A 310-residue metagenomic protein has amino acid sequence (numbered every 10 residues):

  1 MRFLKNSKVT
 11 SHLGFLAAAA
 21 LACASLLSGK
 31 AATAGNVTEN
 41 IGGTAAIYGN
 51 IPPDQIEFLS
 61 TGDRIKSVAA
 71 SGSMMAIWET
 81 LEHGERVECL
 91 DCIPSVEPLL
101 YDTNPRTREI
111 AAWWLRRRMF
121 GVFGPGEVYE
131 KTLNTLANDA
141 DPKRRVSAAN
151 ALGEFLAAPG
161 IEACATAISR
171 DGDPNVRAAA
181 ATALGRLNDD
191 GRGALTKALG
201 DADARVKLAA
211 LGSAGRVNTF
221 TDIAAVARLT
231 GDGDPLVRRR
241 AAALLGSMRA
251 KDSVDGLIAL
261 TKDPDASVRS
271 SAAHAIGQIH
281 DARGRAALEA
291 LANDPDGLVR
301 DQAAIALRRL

Functional and structural regions predicted by a protein language model:
F3-A17: Bacterial N-terminal signal peptides that target proteins for export
L16-S25: Bacterial N-terminal signal peptides
A32-P94, P105-R106, E127: N-terminal leader/linker segments that initiate helical-solenoid repeat arrays
Q55-V68, C89-Y101, V122-N138, A157-S169 (+4 more regions): Amphipathic alpha-helical scaffolding segments comprising HEAT/armadillo-like alpha-solenoid repeats
G72-S73, T103-N104, A140-D141, G172-D173 (+4 more regions): Short inter-helical turns and helix N-cap capping residues of alpha-solenoid HEAT/ARM repeat scaffolds
A76-T80, A111, A148, A180 (+4 more regions): Conserved hydrophobic register position within alpha-solenoid helical repeats
